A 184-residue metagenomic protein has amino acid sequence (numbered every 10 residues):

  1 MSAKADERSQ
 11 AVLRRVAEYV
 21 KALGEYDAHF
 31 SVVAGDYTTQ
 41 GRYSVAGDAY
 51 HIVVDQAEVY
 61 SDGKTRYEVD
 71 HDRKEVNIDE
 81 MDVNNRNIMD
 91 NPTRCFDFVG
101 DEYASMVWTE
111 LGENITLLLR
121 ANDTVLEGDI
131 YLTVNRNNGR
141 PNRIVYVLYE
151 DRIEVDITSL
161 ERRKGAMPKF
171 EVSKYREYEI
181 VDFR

Functional and structural regions predicted by a protein language model:
S2-D6, L111-I115, A121-D129, R136-R184: Non-transmembrane domains of secretory- and envelope-associated proteins
R8-E68: N-terminal mature ectodomain segment of secretory-pathway/periplasmic proteins
F30-G35, D70, A121-D123, Y146-L148: Short acidic, glycine-rich loop/turn motifs
Q40-R42, A57-E58, V107, D129-T133: Short, surface-exposed charged micro-motifs
R42-D90, L148-I153: An acidic-aromatic
Y43-H51, Y60-R66, L111-E113, V134-P141 (+1 more regions): Short, solvent-exposed coil/turn segments at beta-strand boundaries
I52, E68, I115-A121: Generic recognition of long tandem-repeat/solenoid scaffolds
M81-E113: Flexible, surface-exposed loop/linker segments and immediately adjacent secondary-structure boundaries
